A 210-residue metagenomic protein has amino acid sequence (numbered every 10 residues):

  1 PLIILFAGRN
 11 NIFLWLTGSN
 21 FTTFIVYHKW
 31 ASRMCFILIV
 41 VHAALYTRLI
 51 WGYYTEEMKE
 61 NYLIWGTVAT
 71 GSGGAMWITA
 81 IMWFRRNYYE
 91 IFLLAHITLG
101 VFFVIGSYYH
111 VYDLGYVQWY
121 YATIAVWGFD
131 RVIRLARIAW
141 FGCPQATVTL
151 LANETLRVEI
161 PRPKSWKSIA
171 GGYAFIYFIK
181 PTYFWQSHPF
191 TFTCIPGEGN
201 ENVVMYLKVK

Functional and structural regions predicted by a protein language model:
P1-K210: FNR-like FAD-binding dehydrogenase module
